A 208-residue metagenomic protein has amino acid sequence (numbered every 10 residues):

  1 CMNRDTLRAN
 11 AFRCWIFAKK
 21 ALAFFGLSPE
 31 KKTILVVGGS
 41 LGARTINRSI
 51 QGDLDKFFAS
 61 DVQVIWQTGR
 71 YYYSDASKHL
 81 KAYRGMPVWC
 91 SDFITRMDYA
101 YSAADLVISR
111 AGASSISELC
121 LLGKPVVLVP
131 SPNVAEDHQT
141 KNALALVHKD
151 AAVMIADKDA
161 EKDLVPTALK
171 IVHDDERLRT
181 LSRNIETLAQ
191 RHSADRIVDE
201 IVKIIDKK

Functional and structural regions predicted by a protein language model:
C1-L22: Active-site-proximal region of nucleotide-activated glycan assembly enzymes, centered on histidine/acidic-rich loops
A18-V107, Q139-A143, H148, I155-V165: Donor-nucleotide binding loops and adjacent catalytic segments primarily of GT-B fold Leloir glycosyltransferases
D98, S102-I116, K124-P125: Acidic donor-binding loop of glycosyltransferase active sites
S109, P125-E136: Short hydrophobic beta-strand element within catalytic cores of glycosyltransferases and related nucleotide-activated
L119: Donor-sugar nucleotide-binding helix/loop cap in glycosyltransferases
V153-D159, I171-D175: Conserved acidic donor-binding segment of nucleotide-sugar-dependent glycosyltransferases
R177-R191: A short, well-ordered alpha-helix in the C-terminal region of glycosyltransferases
R191-K208: C-terminal alpha-helical cap of glycosyltransferases
